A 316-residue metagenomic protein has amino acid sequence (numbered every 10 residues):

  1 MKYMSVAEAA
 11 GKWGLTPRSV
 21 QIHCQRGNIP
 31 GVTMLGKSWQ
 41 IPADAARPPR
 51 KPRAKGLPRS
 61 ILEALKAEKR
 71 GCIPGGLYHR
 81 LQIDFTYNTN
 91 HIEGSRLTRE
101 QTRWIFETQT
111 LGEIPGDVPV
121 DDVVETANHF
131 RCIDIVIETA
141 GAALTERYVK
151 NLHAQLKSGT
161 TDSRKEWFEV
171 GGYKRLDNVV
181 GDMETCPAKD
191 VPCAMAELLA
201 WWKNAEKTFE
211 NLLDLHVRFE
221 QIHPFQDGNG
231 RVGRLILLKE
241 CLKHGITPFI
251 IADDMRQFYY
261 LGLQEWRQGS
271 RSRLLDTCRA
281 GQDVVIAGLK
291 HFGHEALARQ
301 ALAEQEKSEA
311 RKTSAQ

Functional and structural regions predicted by a protein language model:
M1-K12, P17-I29, M34, Q40-Q316: FIC/Doc superfamily catalytic core
